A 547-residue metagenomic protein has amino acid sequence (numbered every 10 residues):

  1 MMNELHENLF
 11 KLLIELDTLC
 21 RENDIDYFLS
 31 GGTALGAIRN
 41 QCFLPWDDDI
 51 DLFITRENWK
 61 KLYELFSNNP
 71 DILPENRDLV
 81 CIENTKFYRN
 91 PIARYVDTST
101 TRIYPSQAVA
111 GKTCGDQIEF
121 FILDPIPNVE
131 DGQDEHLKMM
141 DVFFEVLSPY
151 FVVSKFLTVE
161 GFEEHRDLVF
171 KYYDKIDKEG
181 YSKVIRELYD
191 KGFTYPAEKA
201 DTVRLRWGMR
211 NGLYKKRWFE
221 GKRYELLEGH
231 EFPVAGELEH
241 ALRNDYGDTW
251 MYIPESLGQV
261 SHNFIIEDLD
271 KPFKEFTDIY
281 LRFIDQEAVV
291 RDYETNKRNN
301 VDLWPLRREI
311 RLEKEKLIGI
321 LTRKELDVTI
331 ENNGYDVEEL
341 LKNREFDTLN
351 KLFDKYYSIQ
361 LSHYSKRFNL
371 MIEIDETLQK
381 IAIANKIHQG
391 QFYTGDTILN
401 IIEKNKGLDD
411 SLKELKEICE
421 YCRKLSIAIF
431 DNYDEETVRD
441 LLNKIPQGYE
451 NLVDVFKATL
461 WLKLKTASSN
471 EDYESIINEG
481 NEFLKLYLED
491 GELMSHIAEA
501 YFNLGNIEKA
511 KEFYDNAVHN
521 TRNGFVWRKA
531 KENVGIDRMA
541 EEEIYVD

Functional and structural regions predicted by a protein language model:
M1-R21, Y63-D245, Y252-N296, V301 (+1 more regions): Conserved catalytic core of two-metal-ion nucleotidyltransferases
D17-I50, I54, W59-Y63, R217: Active-site nucleotide-donor binding segment shared across nucleotidyl transfer reactions
E331, T377, S411, C419-E420 (+3 more regions): Start-of-helix register in tetratricopeptide repeats
E338, A384, S426-I427, W461 (+2 more regions): Residue-level recognition of tetratricopeptide repeat
L361, K406-G407, E450, L488 (+1 more regions): Short coil turns that delineate tetratricopeptide repeat
H388, S469, N503, N533-M539: Register position in tetratricopeptide repeats
